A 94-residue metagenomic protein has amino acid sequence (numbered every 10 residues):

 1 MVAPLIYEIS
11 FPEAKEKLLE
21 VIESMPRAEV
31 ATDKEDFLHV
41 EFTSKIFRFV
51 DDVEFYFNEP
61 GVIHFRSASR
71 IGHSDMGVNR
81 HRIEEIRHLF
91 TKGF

Functional and structural regions predicted by a protein language model:
M1-F94: Ser/Thr-rich, low-complexity intrinsically disordered terminal regions
